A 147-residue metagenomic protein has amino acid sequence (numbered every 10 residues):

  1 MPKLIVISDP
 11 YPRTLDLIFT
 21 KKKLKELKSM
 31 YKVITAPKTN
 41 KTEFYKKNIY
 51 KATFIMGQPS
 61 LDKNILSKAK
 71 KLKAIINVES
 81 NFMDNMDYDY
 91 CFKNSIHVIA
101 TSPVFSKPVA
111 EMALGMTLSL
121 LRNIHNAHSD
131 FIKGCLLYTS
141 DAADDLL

Functional and structural regions predicted by a protein language model:
M1-A52: N-terminal glycine-/charge-rich "phosphate-binding" loop or analogous flexible N-terminal tail
P12-T14, T42, D84, K107 (+1 more regions): Flexible, glycine-rich phosphate/dinucleotide-binding loops and adjacent beta-alpha linkers at cofactor/substrate
I34-N40, I55-P59, F131-L137: Short gly/ser/thr-rich secondary-structure transition/capping motifs
K41-E43, N64-K68, L147: A short alpha-helix capping/helix-coil boundary motif
T53-I132: Phosphate/diphosphate ligand-binding glycine-rich loop within oxidoreductases
Y138-L147: Single conserved hydrophobic/aromatic residue that forms the stacking wall/gate of nucleotide- or nucleobase-binding
